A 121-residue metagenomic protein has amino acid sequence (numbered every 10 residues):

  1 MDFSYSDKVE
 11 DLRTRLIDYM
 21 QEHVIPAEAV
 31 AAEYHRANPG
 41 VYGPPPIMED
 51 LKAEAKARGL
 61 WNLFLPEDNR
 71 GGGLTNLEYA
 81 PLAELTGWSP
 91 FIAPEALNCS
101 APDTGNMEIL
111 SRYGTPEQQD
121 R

Functional and structural regions predicted by a protein language model:
M1-C99, E117, R121: Amphipathic, small/basic residue-rich leader segments at the start of a protein or domain
L97-P116: N-terminal glycine-rich flavin-associated loop
